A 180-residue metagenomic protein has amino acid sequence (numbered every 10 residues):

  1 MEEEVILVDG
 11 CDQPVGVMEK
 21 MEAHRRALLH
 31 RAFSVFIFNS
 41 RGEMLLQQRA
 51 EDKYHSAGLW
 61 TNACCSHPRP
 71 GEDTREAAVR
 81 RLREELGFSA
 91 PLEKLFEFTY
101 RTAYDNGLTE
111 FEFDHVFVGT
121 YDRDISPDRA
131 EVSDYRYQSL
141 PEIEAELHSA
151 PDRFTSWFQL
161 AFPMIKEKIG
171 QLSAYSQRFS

Functional and structural regions predicted by a protein language model:
M1-S34, S40: Acidic, metal-coordinating catalytic segment for phosphate/diphosphate chemistry, firing primarily on the Nudix
V5, E43-M44, Y135-R136: A residue-level structural signature of the nucleotidyltransferase/glycosyltransferase Rossmann-like core
E19-M21, G58, P70, T99-Y104 (+1 more regions): Nudix hydrolase/Nudix homology domain
E22-F33, S40-R80: Conserved Nudix-box catalytic region and its N-terminal flanking loop in Nudix hydrolases and closely related
V35, C64, K94, H115-F117: A structural signal for short, well-ordered beta-strand segments
R81, E85: Short alpha-helical functional segments enriched in proximate histidine and acidic residues
F88-E97: A short coil-to-beta-strand element that immediately follows conserved catalytic motifs
